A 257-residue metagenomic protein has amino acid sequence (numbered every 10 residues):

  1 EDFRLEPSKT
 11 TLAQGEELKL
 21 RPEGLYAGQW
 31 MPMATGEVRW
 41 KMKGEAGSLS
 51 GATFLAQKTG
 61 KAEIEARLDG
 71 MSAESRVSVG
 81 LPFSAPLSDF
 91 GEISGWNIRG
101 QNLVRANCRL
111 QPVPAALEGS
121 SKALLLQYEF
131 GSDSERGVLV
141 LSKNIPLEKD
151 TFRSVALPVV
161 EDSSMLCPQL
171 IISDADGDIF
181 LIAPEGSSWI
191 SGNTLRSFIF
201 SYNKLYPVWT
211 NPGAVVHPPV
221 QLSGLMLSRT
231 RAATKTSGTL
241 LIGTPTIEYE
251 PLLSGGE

Functional and structural regions predicted by a protein language model:
E1-P112: Extracytoplasmic soluble-region selector
E17, T59-E63, F152, M165 (+1 more regions): Extracellular Ig-like/FN3 beta-sandwich strand-entry sites
E23, E65-R67, Q127, P158-V160 (+4 more regions): Residue-level recognition of well-ordered beta-strand positions that form the cores of beta-sheet-rich folds across
M71-A73, Y206, A233: Short acidic/polar inter-strand loop motif in beta-rich domains
P86, G91-R99, V104, S191 (+2 more regions): Extracellular glycan-associated modules
P86, M226-E257: Extracellular polysaccharide-targeting segments
Q111-G137: Short carbohydrate-recognition loop motifs
Y128-G213, Q221, T236-G238: Extracellular ligand-binding interfaces
